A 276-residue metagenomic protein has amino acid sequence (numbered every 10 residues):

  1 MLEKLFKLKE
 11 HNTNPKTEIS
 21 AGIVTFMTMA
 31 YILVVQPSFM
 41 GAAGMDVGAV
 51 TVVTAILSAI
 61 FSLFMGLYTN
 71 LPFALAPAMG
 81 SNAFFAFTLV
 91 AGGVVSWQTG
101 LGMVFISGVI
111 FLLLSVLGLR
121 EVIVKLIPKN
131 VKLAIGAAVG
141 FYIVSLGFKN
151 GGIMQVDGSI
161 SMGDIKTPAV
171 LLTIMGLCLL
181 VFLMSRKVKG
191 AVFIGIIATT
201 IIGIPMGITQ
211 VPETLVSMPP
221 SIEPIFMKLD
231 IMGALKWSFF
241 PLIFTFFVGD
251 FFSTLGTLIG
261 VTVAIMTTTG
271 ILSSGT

Functional and structural regions predicted by a protein language model:
M1-T13: Short, Lys/Arg-rich, polar N-terminal cytosolic tail immediately upstream of the first transmembrane signal-anchor
E10-I23: N-terminal membrane topogenic signal
H11, M40-I56, F244-T276: Membrane-embedded helical hairpins/re-entrant loop segments and their flanking transmembrane helices within multi-pass
S20-K166: Early transmembrane hairpin of solute transport permeases
M79, V104-I106, I135, V170-C178 (+1 more regions): Hydrophobic mid-bilayer segments of alpha-helices in multi-pass membrane transport proteins, especially secondary
I110, S115-V124, P128-L133, A137 (+1 more regions): Membrane-interface module
Q155-P168, P205-V248: Helix-loop-helix junctions that connect adjacent transmembrane segments in multi-pass membrane transporters
C178-I222, F247-F251, L255: Flexible hinge motifs at transmembrane-helix junctions and intramembrane kinks/re-entrant loops in multi-pass membrane
